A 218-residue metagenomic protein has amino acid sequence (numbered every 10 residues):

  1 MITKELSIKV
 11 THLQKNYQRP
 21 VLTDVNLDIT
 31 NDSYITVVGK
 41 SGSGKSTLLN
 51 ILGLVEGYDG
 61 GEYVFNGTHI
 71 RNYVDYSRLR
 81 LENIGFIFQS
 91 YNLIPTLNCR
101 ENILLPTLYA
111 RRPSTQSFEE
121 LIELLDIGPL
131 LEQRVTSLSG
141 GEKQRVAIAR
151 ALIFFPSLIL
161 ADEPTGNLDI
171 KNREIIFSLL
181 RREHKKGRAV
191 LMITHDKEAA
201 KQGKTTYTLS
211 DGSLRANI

Functional and structural regions predicted by a protein language model:
G53: Helix-to-loop junction immediately C-terminal to a conserved catalytic motif
G61-R71: Conserved ABC transporter NBD signature motif
I70-G85, K185: ABC ATPase NBD coupling module
P113-L130: Conserved ABC ATPase "signature" region
R134-L138, E142: Conserved ABC ATPase signature
F155: Conserved catalytic motifs of ABC-family nucleotide-binding domains
I159-D162: Catalytic Walker B motif of ABC-type/P-loop ATPase nucleotide-binding domains
